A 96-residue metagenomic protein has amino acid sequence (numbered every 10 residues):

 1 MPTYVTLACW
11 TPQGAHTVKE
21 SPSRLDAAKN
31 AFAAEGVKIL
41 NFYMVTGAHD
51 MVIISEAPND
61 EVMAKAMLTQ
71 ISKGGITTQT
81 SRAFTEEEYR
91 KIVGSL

Functional and structural regions predicted by a protein language model:
M1-A34, K38-L40, V45-H49, E61 (+1 more regions): Short S/T/G/P-rich N-terminal loop/turn motif that feeds into the first structured element of a domain
A57-F84: An amphipathic, aromatic/His-enriched active-site/gating alpha helix that lines ligand/cofactor pockets
